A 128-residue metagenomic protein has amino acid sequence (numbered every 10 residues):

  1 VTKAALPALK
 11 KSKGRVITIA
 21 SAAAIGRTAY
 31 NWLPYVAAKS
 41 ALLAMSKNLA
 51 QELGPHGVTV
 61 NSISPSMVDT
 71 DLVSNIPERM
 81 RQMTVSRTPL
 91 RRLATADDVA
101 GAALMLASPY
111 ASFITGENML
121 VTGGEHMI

Functional and structural regions predicted by a protein language model:
T2, A38, S46: Active-site helix of classical SDR
P7, Q51-P55, S112: Alpha-helical segment proximal to the catalytic Tyr-Lys
K13, G54, T59, I114-G116: Short, small/polar-rich loop/turn modules that mediate ligand/substrate recognition or access, typified
S21: Residue(s) in the substrate-gating loop at a strand-loop-helix junction that position the organic substrate next
I25, V60, S64-N75: Short, flexible catalytic-loop segment of classical short-chain dehydrogenase/reductase
G26, L104, T115-I128: Short C-terminal tail/terminal secondary-structure segment of NAD(P)H-dependent dehydrogenase/reductase domains
T28-V36, N48: Active-site loop-to-helix junction immediately N-terminal to the catalytic Tyr of the SDR YXXXK motif in Rossmann-fold
T88-V99: A conserved structural motif in NAD(P)-dependent oxidoreductases
